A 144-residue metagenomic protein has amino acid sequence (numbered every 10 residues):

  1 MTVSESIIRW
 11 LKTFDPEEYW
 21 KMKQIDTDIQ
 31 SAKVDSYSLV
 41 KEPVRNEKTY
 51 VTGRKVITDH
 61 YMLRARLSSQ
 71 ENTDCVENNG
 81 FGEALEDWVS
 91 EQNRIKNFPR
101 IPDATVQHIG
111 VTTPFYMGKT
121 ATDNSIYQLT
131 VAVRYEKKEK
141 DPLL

Functional and structural regions predicted by a protein language model:
M1-K23, T27, V44-L144: Charged, amphipathic alpha-helical segments and their flanking helix caps
V34-S36, K41: Extended compositionally biased segments used for macromolecular assembly or nucleic-acid engagement
